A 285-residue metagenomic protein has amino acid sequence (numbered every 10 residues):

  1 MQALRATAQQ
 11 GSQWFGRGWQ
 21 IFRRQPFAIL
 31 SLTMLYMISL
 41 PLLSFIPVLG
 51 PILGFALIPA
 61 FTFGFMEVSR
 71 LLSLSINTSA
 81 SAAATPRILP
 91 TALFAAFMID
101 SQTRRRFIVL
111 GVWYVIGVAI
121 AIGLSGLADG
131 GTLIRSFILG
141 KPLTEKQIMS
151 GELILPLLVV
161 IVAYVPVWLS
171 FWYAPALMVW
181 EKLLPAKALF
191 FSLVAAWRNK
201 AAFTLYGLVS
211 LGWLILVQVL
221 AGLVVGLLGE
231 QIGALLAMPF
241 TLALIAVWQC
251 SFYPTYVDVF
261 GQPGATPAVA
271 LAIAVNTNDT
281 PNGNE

Functional and structural regions predicted by a protein language model:
M1-E285: Hydrophobic alpha-helical membrane segments
